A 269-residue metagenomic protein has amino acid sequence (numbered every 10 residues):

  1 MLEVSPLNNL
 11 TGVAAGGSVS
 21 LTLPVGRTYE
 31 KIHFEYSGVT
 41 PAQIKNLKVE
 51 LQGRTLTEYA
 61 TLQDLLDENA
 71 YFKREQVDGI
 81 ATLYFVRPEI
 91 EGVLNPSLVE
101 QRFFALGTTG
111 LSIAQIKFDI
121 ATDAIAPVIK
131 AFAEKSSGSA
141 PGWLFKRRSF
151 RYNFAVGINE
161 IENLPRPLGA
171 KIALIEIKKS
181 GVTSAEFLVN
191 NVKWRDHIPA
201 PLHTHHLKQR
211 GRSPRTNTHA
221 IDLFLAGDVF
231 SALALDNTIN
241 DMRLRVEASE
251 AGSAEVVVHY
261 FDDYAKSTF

Functional and structural regions predicted by a protein language model:
M1-F269: Beta-strand-centric surfaces of beta-sandwich/beta-rich domains
